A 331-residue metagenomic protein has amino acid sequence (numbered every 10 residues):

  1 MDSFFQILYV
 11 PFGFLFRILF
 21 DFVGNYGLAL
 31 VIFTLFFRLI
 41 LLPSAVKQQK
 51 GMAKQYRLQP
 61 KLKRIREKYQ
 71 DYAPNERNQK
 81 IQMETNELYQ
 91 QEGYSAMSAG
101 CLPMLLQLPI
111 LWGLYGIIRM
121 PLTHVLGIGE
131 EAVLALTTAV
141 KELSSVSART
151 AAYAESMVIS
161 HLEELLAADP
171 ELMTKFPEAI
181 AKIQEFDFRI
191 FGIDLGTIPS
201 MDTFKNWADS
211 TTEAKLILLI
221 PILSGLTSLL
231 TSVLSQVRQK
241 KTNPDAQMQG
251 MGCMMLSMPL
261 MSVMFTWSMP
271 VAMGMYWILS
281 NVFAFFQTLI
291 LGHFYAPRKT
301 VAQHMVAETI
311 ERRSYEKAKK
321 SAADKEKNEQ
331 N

Functional and structural regions predicted by a protein language model:
D2, P11-F20, I110-V133, L229-L234: Juxtamembrane "helix exit" motif at the C-terminal ends of alpha-helical transmembrane segments in multi-pass membrane
F4-V23, L58-K61, I65, I81-T85 (+3 more regions): Hydrophobic alpha-helical segments of integral membrane proteins, encompassing both true transmembrane helices
F14-V46, G100, H124, M201-I222: Hydrophobic alpha-helical transmembrane segments
A29-V31, A96, A272-G274: Alpha-helical transmembrane segments and their helix-entry boundary regions
L39-L111, L229-V263, T288-H293, V306 (+1 more regions): Membrane-interface amphipathic helices and adjacent TM-edge segments
G51-K61, V125-L136, Y295, K299: Alpha-helical transmembrane signal-anchor/signal-peptide segments
W112, G116, T123, A135-M305: Hydrophobic alpha-helical transmembrane segments and adjacent short intramembrane/lumenal linkers of inner/organellar
A323-N331: Long, low-complexity, intrinsically disordered segments
